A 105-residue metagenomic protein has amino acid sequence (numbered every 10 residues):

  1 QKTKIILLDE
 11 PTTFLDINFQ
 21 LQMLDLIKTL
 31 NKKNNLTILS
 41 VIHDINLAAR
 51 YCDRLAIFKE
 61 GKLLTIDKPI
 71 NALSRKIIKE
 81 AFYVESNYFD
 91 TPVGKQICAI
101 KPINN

Functional and structural regions predicted by a protein language model:
Q1-K4: A short, proline-enriched helix->beta-strand linker immediately N-terminal to the Walker B motif in ABC-type P-loop
I6-E10: Catalytic Walker B motif of ABC-type/P-loop ATPase nucleotide-binding domains
Q20-K33: Helical segment within the ABC ATPase nucleotide-binding domain
I42-H43: H-loop/switch region of ABC-family ATPase nucleotide-binding domains
A48-R50: A short, surface-exposed alpha-helical micro-motif characterized by mixed small hydrophobic and charged/polar residues
R54, I66: Short, glycine/charged-rich "phosphate-handling" switch motifs in NTP-dependent and phosphotransfer domains
N71, R75, K79-N105: ABC ATPase nucleotide-binding domains
